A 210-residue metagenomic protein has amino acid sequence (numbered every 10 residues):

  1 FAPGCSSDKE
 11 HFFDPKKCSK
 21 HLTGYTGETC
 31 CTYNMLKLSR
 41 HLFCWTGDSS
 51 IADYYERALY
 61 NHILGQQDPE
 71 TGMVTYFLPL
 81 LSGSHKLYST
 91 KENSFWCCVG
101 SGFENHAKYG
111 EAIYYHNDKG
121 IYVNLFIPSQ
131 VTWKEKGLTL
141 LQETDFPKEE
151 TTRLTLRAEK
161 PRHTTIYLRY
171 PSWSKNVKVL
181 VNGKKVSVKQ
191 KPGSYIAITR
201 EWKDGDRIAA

Functional and structural regions predicted by a protein language model:
F1-A210: Glycan-recognition and catalytic cores of secretory/periplasmic carbohydrate-active enzymes
